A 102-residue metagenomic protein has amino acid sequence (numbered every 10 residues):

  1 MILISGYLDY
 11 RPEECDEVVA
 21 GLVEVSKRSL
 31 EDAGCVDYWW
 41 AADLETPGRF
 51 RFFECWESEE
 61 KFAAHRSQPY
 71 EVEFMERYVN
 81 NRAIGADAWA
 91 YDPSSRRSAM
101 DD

Functional and structural regions predicted by a protein language model:
I2-D32, V36, W40: N-terminal first-folded block
I2-D9, W39-R66: Short, well-ordered beta-strand segments in beta-rich or mixed alpha/beta enzyme and ligand-binding folds
Y10-P12, S58, D92-S94: Non-catalytic surface loops within mature trypsin-like serine protease
E24-V36, C55-W89: An amphipathic, aromatic/His-enriched active-site/gating alpha helix that lines ligand/cofactor pockets
A41-T46, M75-D102: Glycine-rich beta-strand-turn "strand-cap" elements at beta-sheet edges
